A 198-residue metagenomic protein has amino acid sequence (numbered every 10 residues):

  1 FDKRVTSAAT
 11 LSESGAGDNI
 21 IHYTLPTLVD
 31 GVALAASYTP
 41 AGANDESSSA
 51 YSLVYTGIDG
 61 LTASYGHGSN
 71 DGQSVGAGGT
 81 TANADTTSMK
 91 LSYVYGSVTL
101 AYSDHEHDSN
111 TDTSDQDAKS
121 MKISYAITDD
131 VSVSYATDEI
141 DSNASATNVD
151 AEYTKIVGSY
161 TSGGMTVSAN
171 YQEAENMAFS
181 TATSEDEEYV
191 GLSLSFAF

Functional and structural regions predicted by a protein language model:
F1-F198: Outer-membrane beta-barrel proteins
